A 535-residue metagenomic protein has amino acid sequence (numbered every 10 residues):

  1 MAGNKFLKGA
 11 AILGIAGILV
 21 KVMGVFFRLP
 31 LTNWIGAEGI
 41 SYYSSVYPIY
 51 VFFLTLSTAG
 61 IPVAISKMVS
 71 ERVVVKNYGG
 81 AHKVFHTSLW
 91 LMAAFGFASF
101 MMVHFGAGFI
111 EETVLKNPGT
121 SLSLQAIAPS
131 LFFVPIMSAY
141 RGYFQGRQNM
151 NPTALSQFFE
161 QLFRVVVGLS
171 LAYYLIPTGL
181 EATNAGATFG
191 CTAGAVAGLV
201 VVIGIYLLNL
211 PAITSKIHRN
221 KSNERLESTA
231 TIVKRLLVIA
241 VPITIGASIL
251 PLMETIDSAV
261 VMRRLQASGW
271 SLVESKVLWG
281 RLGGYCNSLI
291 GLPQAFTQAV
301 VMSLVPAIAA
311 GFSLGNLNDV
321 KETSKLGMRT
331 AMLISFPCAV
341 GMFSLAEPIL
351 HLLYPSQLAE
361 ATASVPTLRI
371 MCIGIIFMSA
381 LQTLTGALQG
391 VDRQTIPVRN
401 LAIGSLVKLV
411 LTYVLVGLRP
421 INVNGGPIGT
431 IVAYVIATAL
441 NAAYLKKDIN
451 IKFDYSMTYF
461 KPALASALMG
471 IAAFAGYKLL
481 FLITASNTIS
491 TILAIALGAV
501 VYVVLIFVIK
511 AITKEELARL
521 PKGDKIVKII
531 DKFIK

Functional and structural regions predicted by a protein language model:
M1-M23, G79, K83, N223-P251 (+3 more regions): N-terminal membrane topogenesis motif
K5-V63, E71, A93, F100 (+3 more regions): Signature of the first transmembrane helix
A11-A16, Q125, P129, F144-S170 (+2 more regions): Alpha-helical transmembrane segments of multi-pass membrane transporters/permeases
T32-F52, L180-A185, T231-I239, M262-G291 (+1 more regions): Interfacial/gating helices of multi-pass transporter permease domains
A59-V74, Q294-N318: Helix-loop junctions and terminal segments of transmembrane helices in multi-pass membrane transport/translocation
G108-I127, F343-I375: Interfacial segments at transmembrane-helix termini and the short loops linking adjacent helices
N151, L162-I205, T395, S405-A442 (+4 more regions): Membrane-interface helix-loop junctions in multi-pass transport and translocation proteins
G476-K535: Membrane-proximal transmembrane or re-entrant/amphipathic helices at the cytosolic face
